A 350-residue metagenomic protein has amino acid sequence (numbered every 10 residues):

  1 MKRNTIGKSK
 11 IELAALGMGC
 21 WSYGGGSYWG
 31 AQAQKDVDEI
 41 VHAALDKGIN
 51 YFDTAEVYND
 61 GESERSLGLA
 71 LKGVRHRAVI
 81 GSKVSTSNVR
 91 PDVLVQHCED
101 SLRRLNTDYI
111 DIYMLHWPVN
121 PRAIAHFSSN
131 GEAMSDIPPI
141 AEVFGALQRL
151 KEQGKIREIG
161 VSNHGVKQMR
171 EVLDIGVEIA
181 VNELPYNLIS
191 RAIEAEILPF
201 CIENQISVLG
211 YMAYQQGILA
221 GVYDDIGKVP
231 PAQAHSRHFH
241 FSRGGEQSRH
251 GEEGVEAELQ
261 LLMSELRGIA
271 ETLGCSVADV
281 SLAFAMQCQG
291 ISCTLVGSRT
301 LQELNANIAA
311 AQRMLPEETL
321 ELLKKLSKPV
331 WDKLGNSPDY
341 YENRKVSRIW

Functional and structural regions predicted by a protein language model:
M1, N204, G227-G268, T272 (+2 more regions): Terminal-tail/helix-coil boundary detector
M1-A78: N-terminal binding-site loop/beta-alpha segment at the start of enzyme catalytic domains that lines or forms
I6, M18, V37, F52 (+12 more regions): Conserved, mostly hydrophobic/aromatic
L13-G17, N50-Y51, R77-G81, Y109-M114 (+4 more regions): Structural preference for beta-strand elements that scaffold enzyme active sites
W21-Y23, A55-V57, K83-S87, L115-P118 (+4 more regions): Active-site beta-loop-alpha junctions enriched in small/polar residues
Y23-K35, K83-D92, G131-P138: Active-site mouth loops of central-metabolism enzymes
R90-A192: Glycine/proline-rich, positively charged, aromatic-decorated active-site loop/lid region on the catalytic face
I193-F241, S276: Aromatic-lined glycan-binding groove of carbohydrate-active enzymes
